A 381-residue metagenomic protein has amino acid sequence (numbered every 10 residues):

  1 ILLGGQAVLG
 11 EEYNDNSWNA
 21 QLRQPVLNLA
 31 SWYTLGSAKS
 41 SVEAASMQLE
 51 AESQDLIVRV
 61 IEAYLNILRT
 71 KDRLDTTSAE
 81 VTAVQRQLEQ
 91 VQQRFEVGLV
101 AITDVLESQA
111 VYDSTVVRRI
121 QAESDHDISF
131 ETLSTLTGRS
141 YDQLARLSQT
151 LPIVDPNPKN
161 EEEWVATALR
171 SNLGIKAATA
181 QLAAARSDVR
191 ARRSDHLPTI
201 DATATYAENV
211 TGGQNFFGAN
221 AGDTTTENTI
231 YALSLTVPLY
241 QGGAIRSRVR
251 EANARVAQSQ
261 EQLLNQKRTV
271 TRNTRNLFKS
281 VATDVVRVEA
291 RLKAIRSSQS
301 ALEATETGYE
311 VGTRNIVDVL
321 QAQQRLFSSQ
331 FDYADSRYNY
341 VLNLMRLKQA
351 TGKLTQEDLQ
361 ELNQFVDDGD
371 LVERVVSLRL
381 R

Functional and structural regions predicted by a protein language model:
I1-Q24, L147-P158, R190, T203-V237 (+3 more regions): Small/polar, glycine/serine/threonine/aspartate-rich low-complexity segments that form flexible
E12, N19-S37, M47-Q54, V58 (+7 more regions): A glycine-/polar-enriched beta->alpha junction
E52-T76, R86, Q93, S129 (+3 more regions): Amphipathic alpha-helical coiled-coil segments
D55-T167, S280, D284, A304 (+4 more regions): Periplasmic alpha-helical coiled-coil/stalk elements that build and connect Gram-negative outer-membrane
A122, L173, S336: Metallo-beta-lactamase
D155, E161-N209: Acidic, glycine-rich loop-and-beta core segments that form the ion-binding/anion-interacting portion of active sites
L277, D332-R381: Acidic, low-complexity, intrinsically disordered peripheral segments
